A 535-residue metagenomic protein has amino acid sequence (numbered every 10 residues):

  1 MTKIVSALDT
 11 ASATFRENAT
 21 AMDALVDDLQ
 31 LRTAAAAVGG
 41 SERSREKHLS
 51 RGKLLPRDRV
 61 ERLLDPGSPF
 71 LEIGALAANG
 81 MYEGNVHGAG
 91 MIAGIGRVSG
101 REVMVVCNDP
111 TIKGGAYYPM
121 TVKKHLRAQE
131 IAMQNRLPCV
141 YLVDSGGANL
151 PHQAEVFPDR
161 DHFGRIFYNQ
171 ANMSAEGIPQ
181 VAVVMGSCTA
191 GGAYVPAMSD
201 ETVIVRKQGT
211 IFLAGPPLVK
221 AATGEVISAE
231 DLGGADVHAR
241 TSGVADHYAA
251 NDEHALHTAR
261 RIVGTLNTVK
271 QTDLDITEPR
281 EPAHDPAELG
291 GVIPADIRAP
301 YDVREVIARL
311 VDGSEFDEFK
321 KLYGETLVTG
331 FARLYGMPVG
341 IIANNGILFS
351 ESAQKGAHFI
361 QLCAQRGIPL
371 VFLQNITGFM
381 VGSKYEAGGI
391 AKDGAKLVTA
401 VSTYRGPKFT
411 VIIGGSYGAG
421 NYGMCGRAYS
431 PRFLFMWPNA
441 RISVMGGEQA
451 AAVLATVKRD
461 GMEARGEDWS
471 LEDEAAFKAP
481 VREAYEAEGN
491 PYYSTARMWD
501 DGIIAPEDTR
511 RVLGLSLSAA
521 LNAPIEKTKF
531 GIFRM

Functional and structural regions predicted by a protein language model:
M1-M535: Ligand-binding clefts of soluble mixed alpha/beta catalytic domains
